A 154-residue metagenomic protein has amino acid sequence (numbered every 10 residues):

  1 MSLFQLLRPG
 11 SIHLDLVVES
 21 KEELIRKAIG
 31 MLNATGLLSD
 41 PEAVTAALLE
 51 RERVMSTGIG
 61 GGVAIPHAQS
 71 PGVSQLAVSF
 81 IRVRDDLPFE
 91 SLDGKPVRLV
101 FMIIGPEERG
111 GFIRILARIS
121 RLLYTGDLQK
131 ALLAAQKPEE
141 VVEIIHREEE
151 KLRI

Functional and structural regions predicted by a protein language model:
M1-I154: Cytosolic covalent-transfer regions centered on His/Cys nucleophiles that carry phosphoryl or persulfide groups
